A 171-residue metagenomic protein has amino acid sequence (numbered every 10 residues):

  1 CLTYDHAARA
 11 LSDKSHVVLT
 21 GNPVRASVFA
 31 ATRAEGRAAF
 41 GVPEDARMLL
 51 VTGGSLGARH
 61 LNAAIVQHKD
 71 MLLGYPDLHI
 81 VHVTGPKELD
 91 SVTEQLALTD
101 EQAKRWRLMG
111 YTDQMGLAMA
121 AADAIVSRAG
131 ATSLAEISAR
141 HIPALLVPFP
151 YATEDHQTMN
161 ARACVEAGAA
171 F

Functional and structural regions predicted by a protein language model:
C1-A34: Active-site-proximal region of nucleotide-activated glycan assembly enzymes, centered on histidine/acidic-rich loops
T3-L11, S133-L134, E154-A161: Short, glycine/polar-rich helix-capping loops at beta-to-alpha or helix-loop-helix junctions that flank or form
D5-H6, T84-K87, P150: Residues in the short beta-alpha loop(s) of Rossmann-like NAD(P)-binding domains
V17, R105-W106, A169-A170: Short, conserved active-site loop motifs that form the nucleotide-linked donor/cofactor pocket
L19-T20, M109, V147: Hydrophobic residues at beta-strand termini and immediately following loops that shape nucleotide-binding pockets
R33-E35, V42-S127, T158-A161, E166: Donor-nucleotide binding loops and adjacent catalytic segments primarily of GT-B fold Leloir glycosyltransferases
I80-H82, A144, F171: Hydrophobic beta-strand scaffold residues
M115-Q157: A donor-sugar binding/catalytic signature common to diverse glycosyltransferases and related nucleotide-sugar
